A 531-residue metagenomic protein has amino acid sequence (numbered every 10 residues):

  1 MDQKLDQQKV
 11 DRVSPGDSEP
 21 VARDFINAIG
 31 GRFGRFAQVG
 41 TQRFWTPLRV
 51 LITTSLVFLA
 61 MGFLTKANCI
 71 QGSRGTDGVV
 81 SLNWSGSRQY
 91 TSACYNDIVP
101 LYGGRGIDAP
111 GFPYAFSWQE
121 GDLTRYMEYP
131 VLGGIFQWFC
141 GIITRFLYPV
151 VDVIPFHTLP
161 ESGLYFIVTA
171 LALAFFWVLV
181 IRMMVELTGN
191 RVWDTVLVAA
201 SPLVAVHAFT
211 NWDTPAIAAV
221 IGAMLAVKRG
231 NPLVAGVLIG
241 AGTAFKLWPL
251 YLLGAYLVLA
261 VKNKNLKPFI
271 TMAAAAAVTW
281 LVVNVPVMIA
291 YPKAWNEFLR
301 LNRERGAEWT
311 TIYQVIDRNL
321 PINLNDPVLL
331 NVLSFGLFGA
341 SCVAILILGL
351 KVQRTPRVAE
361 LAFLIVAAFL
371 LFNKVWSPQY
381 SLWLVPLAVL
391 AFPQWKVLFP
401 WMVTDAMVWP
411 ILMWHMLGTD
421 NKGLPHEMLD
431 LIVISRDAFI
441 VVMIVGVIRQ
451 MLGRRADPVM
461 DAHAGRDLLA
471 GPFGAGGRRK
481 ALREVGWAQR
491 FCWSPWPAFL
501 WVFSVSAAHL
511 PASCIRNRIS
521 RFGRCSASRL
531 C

Functional and structural regions predicted by a protein language model:
D2-G189: TM-lumen/periplasm interface segments of multi-pass membrane proteins, especially the first transmembrane helix
A172-F175, V196-A200, V204-G222, F245: Multi-pass, polyprenyl lipid-linked donor-dependent membrane glycosyltransferases
I181-S201, V234, T355: Transmembrane-helix signature of polytopic, membrane-embedded enzymes that assemble or transfer cell-envelope glycans
M183, A216-P232: Specific aromatic-rich, kink-prone transmembrane helix
A226-A241, I270, A362-L364: Short hydrophobic alpha-helices at membrane interfaces in multi-pass membrane enzymes
Y251-V278: Perimembrane helix-loop-helix junctions
G306, T311-F372, R455-G486: Aromatic/glycine/proline-enriched transmembrane-helix motif characteristic of membrane-embedded glycan-assembly enzymes
L398-A488: Aromatic-enriched
